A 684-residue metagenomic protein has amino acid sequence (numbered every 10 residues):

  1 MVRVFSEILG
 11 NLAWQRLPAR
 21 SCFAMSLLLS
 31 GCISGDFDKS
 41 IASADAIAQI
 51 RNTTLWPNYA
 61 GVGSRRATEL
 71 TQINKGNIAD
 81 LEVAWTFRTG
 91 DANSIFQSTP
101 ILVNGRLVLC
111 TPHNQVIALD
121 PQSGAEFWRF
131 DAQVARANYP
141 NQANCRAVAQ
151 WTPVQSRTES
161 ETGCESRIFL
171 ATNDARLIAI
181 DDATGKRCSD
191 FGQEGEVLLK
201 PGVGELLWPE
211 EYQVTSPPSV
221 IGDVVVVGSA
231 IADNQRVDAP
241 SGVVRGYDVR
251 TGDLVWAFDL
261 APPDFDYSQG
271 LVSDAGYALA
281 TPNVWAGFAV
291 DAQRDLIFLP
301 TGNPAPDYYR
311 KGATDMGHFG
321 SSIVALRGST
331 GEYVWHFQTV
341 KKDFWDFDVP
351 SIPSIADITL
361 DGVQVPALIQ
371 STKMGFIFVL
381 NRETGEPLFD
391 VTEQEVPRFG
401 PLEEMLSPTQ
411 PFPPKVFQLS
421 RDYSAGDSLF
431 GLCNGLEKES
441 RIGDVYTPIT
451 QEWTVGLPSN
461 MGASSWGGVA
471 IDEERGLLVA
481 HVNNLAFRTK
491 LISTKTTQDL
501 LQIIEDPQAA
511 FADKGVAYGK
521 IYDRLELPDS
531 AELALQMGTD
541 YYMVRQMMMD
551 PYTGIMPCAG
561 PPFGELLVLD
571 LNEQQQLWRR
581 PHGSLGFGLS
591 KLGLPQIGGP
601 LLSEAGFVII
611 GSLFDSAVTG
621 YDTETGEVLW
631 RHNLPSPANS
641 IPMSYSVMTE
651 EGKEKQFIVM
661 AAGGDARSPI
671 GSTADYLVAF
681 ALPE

Functional and structural regions predicted by a protein language model:
V2-C22: Bacterial N-terminal signal peptides that target proteins for export
S30-G31: C-terminal motif of bacterial Sec signal peptides marking the signal peptidase cleavage site
G35-Q72, S407-F417, Y423: N-terminal pre-domain segments of enzymes
W56-Y59, S94-H113, P140-R176, E210-R236 (+11 more regions): Repeat-blade elements of multi-bladed beta-propeller folds
G63-E69, D91-I95, I117, D307-Y308 (+1 more regions): Short, solvent-exposed loop/turn elements at domain surfaces
G76-G90, V116-N138, T152-R157, E161 (+10 more regions): Extracytoplasmic/lumenal domain signature
G228, R236, W256, F298-P300 (+9 more regions): Short helix/loop capping segments that flank catalytic or ligand/cofactor-binding pockets
G462: Hard-cation-handling environments
